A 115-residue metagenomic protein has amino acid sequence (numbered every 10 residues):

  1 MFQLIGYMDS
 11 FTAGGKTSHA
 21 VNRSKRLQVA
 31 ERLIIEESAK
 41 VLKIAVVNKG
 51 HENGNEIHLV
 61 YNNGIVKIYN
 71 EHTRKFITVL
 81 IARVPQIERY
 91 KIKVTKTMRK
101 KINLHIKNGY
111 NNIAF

Functional and structural regions predicted by a protein language model:
M1-I44, V94-F115: Short, compositionally biased leader-like segments
G6, I57-V60, I68, R89 (+1 more regions): Intrinsically disordered, low-complexity N-terminal regions enriched in serine/proline/glycine with scattered basic
K43-I77: Amphipathic, hydrophobic secondary-structure cores in small proteins
L59, I81, V94-K96: Surface-exposed beta-strand edges and flanking loops
R74-K91: A short, polar/charged loop-to-alpha-helix boundary motif
